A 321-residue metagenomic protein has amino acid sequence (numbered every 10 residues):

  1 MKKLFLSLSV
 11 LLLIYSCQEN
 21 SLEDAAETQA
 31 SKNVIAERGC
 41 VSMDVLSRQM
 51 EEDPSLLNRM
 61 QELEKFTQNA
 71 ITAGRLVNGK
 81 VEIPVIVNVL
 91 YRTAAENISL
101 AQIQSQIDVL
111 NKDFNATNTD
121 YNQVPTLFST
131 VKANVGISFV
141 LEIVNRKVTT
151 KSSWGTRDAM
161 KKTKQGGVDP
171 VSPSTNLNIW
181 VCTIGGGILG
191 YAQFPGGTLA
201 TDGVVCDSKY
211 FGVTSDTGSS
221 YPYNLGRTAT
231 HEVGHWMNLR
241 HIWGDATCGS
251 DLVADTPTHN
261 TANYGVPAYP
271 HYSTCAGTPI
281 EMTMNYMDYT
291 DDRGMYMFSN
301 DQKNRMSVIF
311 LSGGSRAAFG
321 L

Functional and structural regions predicted by a protein language model:
K2-S7: Sec-dependent signal peptide recognition, specifically the positively charged N-region followed immediately by
L13-S16: C-terminal motif of bacterial Sec signal peptides marking the signal peptidase cleavage site
Q18-S21: Bacterial signal peptide processing site
A25-P173, L311, R316: Propeptide-to-catalytic entry region of secreted or membrane-anchored zinc metalloproteases
I107, N111-N118, V181-T183, S208-Y210 (+4 more regions): Sec/Tat-exported extracytoplasmic proteins
K161-H241: Active-site-proximal segment of zinc-dependent metalloprotease catalytic domains
S219-Y296: The catalytic-center signature of Zn2+-dependent metalloproteases
Y296-L321: Pan-zinc metallopeptidase signature
